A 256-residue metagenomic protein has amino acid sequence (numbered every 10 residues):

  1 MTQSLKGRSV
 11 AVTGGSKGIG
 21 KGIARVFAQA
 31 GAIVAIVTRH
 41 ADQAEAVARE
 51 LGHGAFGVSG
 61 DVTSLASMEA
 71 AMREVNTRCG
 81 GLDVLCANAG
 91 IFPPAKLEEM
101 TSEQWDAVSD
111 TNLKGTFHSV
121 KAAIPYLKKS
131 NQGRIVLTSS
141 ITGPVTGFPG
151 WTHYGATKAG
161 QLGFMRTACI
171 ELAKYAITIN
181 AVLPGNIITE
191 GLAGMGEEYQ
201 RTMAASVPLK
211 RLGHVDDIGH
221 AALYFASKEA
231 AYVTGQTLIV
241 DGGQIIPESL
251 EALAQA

Functional and structural regions predicted by a protein language model:
R8-S9, G80-L82, L127-I141, K174-I177 (+1 more regions): Active-site loop of short-chain dehydrogenase/reductase
S16-G18: Conserved glycine-rich cofactor-binding loop
K96-L97, Q104-S109, L192, M203: Substrate-binding pocket helix/loop in short-chain dehydrogenase/reductase
V120, T157, M165: Active-site helix of classical SDR
P125, I170-E171, A231: Alpha-helical segment proximal to the catalytic Tyr-Lys
K174, A181, E197, R201-V233 (+1 more regions): C-terminal helical subdomain
T234-A256: Short C-terminal tail/terminal secondary-structure segment of NAD(P)H-dependent dehydrogenase/reductase domains
